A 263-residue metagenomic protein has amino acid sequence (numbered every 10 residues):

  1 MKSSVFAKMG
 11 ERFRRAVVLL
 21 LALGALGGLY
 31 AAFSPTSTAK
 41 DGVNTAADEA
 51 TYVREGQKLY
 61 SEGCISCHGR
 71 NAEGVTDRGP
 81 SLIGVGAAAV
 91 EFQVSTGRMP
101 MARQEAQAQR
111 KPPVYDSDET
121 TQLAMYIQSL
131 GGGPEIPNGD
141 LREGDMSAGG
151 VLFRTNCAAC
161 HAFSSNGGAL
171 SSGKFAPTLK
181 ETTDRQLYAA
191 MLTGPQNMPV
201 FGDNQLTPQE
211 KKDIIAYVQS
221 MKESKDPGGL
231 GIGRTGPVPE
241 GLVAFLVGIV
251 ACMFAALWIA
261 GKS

Functional and structural regions predicted by a protein language model:
K2-F13, L179, I232-T235: Short, Lys/Arg-rich N-terminal segment immediately upstream of the first membrane anchor
R12-T36, P112-P137, D203-K262: C-terminal capping alpha-helices of c-type cytochrome domains
P35-T51: Ser/Thr/Pro/Gly-rich low-complexity linker/stalk segments immediately outside membranes or between
G42-V43, Q104-Q109, N138-R142, G231-P237: Short linear capping/connector segments at secondary-structure termini
E49-H68, E91, E143-S165: Sequence/structural segment immediately N-terminal to covalent heme-attachment motifs in c-type and related
S61-G63, C67-G74, I83-A87, S95 (+3 more regions): Detector for the c-type heme attachment site
E73-V75, L130-G144, A159, S164-K174 (+2 more regions): Inter-heme linker and motif-flanking segments adjacent to c-type heme-binding CXXCH motifs in c-type cytochromes
S81-L130, L170-D226: Extracytoplasmic electron-transfer domains, predominantly the class I c-type cytochrome c fold
